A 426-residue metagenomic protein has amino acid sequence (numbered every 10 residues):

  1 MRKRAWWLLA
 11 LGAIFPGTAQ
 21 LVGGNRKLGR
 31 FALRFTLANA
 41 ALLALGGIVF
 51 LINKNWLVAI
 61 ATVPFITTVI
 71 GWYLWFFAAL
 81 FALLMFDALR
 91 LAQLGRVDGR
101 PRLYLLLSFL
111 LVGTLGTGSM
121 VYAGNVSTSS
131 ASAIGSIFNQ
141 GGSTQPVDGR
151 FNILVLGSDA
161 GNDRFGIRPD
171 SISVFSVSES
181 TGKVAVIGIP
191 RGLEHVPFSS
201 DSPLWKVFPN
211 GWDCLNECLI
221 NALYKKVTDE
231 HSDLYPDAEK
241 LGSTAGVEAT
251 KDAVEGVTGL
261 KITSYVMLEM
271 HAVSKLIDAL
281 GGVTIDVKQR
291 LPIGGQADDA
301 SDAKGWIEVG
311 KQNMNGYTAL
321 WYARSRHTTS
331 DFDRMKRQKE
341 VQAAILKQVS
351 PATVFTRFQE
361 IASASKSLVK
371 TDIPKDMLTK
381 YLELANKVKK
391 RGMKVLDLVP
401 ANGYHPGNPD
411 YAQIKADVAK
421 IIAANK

Functional and structural regions predicted by a protein language model:
R2-W7, F65, V69, F358: Structural motif marking the loop-to-transmembrane transition
K3-A40, A78: Hydrophobic, aromatic-rich membrane-embedded alpha-helical segments
I14, V22, L45-A61, S108-M120: N-terminal secretory targeting signals
L21-K27, A82-L103: Cytoplasmic membrane-interface segments at the C-terminal ends of transmembrane helices
F35-Q93: Membrane-embedded alpha-helical segments of integral membrane proteins
V97-T128: Internal/C-terminal transmembrane anchor helices
Y122-K426: Non-catalytic, solvent-exposed segments at the cell envelope interface
